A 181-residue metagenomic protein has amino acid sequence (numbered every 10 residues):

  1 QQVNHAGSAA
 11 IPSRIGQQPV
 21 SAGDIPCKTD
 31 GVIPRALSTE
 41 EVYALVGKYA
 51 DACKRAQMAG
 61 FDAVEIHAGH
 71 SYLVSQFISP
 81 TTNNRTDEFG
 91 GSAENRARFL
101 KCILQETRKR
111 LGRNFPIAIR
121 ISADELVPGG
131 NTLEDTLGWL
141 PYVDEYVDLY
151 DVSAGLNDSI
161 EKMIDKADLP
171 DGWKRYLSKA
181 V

Functional and structural regions predicted by a protein language model:
Q2-V181: Flavin-dependent oxidoreductase catalytic cores
